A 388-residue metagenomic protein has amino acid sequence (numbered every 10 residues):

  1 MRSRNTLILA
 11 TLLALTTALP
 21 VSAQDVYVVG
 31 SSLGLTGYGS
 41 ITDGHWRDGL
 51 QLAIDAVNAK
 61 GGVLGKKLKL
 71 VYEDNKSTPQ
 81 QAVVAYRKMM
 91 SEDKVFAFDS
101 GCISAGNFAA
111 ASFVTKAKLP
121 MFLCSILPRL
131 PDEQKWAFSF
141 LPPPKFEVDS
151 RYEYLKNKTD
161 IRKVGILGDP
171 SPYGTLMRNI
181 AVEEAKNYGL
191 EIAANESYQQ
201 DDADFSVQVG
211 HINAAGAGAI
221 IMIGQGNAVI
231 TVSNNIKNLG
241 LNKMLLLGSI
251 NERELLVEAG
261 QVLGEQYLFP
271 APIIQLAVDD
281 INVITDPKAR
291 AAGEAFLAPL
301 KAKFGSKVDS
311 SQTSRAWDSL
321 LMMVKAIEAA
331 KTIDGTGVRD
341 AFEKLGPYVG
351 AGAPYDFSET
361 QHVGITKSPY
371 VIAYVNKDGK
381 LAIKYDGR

Functional and structural regions predicted by a protein language model:
R2-S3, I8-L13, A23-R388: Extracytosolic ligand-binding ectodomains
A18-P20: N-terminal signal peptide c-region/cleavage motif recognized by signal peptidases
